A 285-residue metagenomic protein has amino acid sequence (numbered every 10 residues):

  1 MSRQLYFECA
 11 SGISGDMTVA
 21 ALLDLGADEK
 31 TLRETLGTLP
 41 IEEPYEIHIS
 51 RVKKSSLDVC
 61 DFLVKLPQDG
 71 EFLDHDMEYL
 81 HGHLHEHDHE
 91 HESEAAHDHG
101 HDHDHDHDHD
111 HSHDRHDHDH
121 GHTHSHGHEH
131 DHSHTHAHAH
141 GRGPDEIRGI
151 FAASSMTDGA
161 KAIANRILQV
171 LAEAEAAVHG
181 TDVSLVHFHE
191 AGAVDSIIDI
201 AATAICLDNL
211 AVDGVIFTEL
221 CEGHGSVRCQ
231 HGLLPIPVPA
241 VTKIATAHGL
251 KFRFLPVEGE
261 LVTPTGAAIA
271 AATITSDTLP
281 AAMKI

Functional and structural regions predicted by a protein language model:
M1-L5: Extreme N-terminal starter segment of soluble prokaryotic enzymes
F7, V186-E190, I216-E219, F254: General beta-strand structural signal in soluble alpha/beta enzymes
F7-L22, F188-A211: Conserved phosphate/anionic-ligand binding catalytic regions in large, soluble enzymes, centered on
S11, L39-P40, K53, G192-V194 (+1 more regions): Acidic, glycine-rich active-site loops and adjacent beta-strand->loop/helix elements that engage anionic groups
T18, V59-D61, D74, V227-L234: Short acidic, glycine/serine/threonine-rich loops at helix termini
L23-D28, T203-V212, G232-A240: A glycine- and small-aliphatic-rich helix-loop capping segment at beta-alpha/alpha-beta transitions that lines
D24-A174, V178, V238, A247-A267 (+1 more regions): Glycine-rich nucleotide/cofactor/substrate-binding loop typically near the N-terminus or early in the first domain
V212-I285: Mobile "lid/hinge" segments at catalytic clefts and subdomain interfaces of large enzymes
